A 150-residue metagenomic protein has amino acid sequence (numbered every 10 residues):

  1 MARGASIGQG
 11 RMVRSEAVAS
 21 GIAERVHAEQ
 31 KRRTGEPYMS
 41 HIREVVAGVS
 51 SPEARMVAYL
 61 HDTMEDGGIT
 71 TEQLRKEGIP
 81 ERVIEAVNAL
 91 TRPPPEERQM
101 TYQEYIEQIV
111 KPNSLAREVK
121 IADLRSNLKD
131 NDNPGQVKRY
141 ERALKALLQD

Functional and structural regions predicted by a protein language model:
A2-D150: Active-site helical microenvironments for divalent-metal-assisted chemistry
